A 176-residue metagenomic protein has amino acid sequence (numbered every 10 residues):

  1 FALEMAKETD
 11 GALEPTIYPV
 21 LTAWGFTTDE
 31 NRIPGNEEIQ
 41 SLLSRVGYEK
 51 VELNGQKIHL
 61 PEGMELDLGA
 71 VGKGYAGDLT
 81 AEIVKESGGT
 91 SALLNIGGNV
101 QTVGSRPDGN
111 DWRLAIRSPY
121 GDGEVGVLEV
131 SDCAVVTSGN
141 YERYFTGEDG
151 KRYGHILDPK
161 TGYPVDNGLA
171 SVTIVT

Functional and structural regions predicted by a protein language model:
F1-T176: Mature catalytic core of soluble alpha/beta enzymes
